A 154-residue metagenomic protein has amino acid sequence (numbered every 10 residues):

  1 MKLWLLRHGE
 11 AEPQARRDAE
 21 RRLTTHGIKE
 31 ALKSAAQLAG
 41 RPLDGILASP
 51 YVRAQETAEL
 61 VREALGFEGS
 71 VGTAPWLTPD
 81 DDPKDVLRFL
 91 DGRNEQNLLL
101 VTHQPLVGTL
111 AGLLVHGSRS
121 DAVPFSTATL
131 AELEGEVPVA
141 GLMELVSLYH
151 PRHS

Functional and structural regions predicted by a protein language model:
K2-K84, V107, D121-T127: Active-site-proximal alpha-helix that buttresses catalytic centers in soluble enzyme cores
L3, E95-T102: Generic beta-sheet signal
G40-P42, G92-Q96: Glycine-rich phosphate-binding loop signature in dinucleotide/nucleotide-binding domains
R62-L65, L114, S118, V137: Active-site catalytic pocket residues across diverse enzymes, especially alpha/beta-hydrolases
P105, G112-V123: Flexible, glycine-rich active-site loops centered on histidine and acidic residues that chelate a metal or position
S118-E144, H150-H153: Domain-level recognition of soluble alpha/beta enzyme cores, biased toward histidine phosphatases/phosphomutases
